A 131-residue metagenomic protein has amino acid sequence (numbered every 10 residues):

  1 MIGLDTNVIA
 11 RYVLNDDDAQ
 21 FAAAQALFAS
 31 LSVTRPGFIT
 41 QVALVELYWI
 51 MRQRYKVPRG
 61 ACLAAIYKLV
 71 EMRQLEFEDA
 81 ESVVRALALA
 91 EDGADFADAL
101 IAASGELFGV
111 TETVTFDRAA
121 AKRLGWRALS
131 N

Functional and structural regions predicted by a protein language model:
M1, A102-N131: Acidic, PIN/NYN-like endoribonuclease modules and their adjacent C-terminal/linker elements
M1-I39, Y55-G60, R123, S130-N131: Short, well-structured N-terminal submotif of metal-dependent ribonuclease cores
V8, A43, S82, L100-I101 (+1 more regions): Alpha-helix capping/helix-boundary segments
S30-L31, L69, L89: Hydrophobic helix-cap positions at the C-terminus of alpha-helices in RecA-like/P-loop ATPase nucleotide-binding cores
Y48-R52, Y67, L87: Amphipathic alpha-helical segments within well-ordered protein domains
K56-Y67, Q74: Glycine/small-residue-rich phosphate/adenosyl-binding loop
M72-F116: Active-site neighborhoods of divalent-metal-dependent phosphate/nucleic-acid chemistry enzymes
